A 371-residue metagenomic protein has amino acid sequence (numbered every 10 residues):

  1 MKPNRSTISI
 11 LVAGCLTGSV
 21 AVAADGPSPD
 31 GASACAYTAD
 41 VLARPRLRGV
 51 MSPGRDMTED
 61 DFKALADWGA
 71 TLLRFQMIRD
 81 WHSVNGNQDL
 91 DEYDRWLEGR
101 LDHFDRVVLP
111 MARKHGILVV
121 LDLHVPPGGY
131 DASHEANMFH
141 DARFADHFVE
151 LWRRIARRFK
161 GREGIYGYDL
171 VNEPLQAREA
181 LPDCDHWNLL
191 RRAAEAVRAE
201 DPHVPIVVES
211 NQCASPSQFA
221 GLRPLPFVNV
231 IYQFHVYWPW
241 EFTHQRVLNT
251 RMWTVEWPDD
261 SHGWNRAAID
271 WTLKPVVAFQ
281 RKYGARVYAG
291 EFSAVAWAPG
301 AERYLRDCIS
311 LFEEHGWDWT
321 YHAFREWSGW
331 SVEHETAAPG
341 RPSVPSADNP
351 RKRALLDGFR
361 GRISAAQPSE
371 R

Functional and structural regions predicted by a protein language model:
M1-S9: Bacterial N-terminal signal peptides that target proteins for export
S9-S19: Bacterial N-terminal signal peptides
A23-R95, F279-Q280: N-terminal carbohydrate-binding accessory modules
P29, A142-G263, D270-V295, E314-T320: Active-site region of glycoside hydrolase catalytic domains
D60-G128, H186-D201, Y304-F312: Aromatic-lined substrate-binding rim segments of carbohydrate-active enzymes
W81-L101, P127-R143, Q176-R178, S331-P339: Surface-exposed, active-site-proximal loop segments in enzymatic domains
P299-R371: Aromatic-rich peripheral "rim/lid" segments of glycoside hydrolase catalytic domains that contact and position glycan
